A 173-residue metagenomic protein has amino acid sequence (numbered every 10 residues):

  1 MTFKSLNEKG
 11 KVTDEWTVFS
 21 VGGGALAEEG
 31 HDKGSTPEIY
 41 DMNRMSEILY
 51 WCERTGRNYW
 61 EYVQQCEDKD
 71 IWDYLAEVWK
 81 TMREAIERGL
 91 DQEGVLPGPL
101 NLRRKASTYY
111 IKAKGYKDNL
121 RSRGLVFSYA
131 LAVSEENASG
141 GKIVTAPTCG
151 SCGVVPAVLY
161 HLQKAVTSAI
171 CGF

Functional and structural regions predicted by a protein language model:
M1-K4, V12-K69: Mobile "lid/hinge" segments at catalytic clefts and subdomain interfaces of large enzymes
F3-N7, W16-S20, L131-E135, Y160: Short beta-strand elements
E8-K11, C171: Intrinsically disordered, low-complexity coil segments
K9, G24, R88: Short loop/turn segments at secondary-structure transitions that flank enzyme active sites
K11-E15, Q92-V95: Short secondary-structure capping/junction motifs at helix and strand boundaries
K69, D73-F173: Accessory "access/gating" subregions that flank catalytic or transport cores
